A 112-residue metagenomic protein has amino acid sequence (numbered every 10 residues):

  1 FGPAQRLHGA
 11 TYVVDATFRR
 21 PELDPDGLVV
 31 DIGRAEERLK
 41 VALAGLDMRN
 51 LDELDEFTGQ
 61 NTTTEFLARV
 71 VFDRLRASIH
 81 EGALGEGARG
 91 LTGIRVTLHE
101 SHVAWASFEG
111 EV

Functional and structural regions predicted by a protein language model:
F1-V112: Charge-rich, low-complexity N-terminal segments
